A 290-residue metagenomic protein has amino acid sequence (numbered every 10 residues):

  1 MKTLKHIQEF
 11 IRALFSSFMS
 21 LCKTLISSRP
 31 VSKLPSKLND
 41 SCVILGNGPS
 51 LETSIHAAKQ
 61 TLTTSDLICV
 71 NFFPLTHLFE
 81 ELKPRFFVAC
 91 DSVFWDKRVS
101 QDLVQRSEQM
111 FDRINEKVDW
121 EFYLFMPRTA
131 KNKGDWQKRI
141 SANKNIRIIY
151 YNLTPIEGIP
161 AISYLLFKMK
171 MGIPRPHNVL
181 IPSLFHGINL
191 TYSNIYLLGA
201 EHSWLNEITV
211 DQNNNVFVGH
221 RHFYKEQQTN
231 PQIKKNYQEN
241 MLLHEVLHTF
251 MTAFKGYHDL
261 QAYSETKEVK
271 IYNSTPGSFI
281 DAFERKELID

Functional and structural regions predicted by a protein language model:
K2-D290: Metal-ion/cofactor- or nucleotide/acyl-coenzyme-handling active-site neighborhoods
